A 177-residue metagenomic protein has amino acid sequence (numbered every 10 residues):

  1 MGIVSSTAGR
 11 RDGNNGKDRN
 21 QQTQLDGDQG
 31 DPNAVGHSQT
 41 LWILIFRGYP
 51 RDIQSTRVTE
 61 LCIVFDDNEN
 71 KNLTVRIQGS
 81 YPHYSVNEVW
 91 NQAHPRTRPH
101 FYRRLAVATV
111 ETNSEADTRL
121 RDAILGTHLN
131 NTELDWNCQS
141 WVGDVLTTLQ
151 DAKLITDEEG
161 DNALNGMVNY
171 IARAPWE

Functional and structural regions predicted by a protein language model:
M1-Y81: N-terminal accessory segments that precede or flank the first globular/catalytic domain
V4, V35, V58, V64 (+5 more regions): Extended aliphatic helical segments
N14-N15, N20, D26, N33 (+8 more regions): Detector for Asparagine
F65-E111: Cysteine protease-like catalytic core of ubiquitin/ubiquitin-like
P95-E177: Active-site nucleophile-His-acid catalytic modules used for acyl/amide transfer and hydrolysis across diverse enzymes
